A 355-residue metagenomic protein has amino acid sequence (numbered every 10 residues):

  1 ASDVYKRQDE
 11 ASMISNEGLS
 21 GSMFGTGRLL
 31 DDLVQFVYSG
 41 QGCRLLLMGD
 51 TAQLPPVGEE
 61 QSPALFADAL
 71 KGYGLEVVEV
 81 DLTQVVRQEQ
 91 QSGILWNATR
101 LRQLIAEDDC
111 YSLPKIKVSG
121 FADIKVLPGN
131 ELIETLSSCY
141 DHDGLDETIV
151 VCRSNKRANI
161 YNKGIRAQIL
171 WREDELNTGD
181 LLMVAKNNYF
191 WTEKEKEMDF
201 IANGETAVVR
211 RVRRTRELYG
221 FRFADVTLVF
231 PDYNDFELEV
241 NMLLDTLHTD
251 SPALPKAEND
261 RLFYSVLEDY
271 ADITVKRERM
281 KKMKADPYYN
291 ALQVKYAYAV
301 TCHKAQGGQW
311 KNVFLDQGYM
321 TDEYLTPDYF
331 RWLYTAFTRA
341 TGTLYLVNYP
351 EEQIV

Functional and structural regions predicted by a protein language model:
A1-Y5: Short, small-residue-biased leader/transition segments that mark boundaries at the very start of proteins
R7-Q8, R44-D50, L346: Structural recognition of the conserved hydrophobic beta-strand(s) that form the central parallel beta-sheet of P-loop
S12-L30, L54-Q61: Conserved ATPase-coupling elements of RecA-like P-loop NTPase cores
T26-L30, L132, Y298, Y329: Amphipathic coiled-coil/heptad-repeat helices and related helical stalk/stem segments that mediate oligomerization
L29-S39: Catalytic-core regions built around general acid/base machinery
V37-L45, T51-R210, R214-L254, E258: Conserved helicase motor core of P-loop NTPases
E217-V355: C-terminal accessory regions
